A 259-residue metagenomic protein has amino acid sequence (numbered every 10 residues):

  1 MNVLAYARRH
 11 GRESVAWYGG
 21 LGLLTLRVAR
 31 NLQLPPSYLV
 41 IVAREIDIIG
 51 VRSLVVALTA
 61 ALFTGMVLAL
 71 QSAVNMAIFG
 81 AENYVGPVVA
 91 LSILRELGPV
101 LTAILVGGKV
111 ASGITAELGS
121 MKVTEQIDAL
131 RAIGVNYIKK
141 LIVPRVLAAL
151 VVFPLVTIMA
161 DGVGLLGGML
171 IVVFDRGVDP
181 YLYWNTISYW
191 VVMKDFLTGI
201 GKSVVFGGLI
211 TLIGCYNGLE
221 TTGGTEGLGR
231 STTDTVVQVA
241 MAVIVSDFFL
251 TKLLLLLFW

Functional and structural regions predicted by a protein language model:
M1-V40, N217-T222: Short, membrane-interfacial amphipathic segments enriched in basic
L34-T59, V237-A240: Membrane-interface helix starts
I48, V56, A60, A81-I114 (+4 more regions): Loop-to-helix entry region at the N-terminal start of transmembrane alpha-helices in multi-pass membrane transporters
V56-Q71, F249: Hydrophobic alpha-helical transmembrane segments of multi-pass membrane transport/permease proteins
Q71-L94, G162-V204, G208, L212-T232 (+1 more regions): Membrane-interfacial helix-loop-helix connectors in multipass membrane proteins
L118-V143, T225-L228: Short cytoplasmic-facing helical segments at TM-TM junctions of multi-pass membrane proteins
Y137-T157, S231, T235: Start (N-cap) of specific transmembrane helices in multi-pass transporter permeases
L228, D234-K252: Final/C-terminal transmembrane alpha-helix of multipass membrane proteins
